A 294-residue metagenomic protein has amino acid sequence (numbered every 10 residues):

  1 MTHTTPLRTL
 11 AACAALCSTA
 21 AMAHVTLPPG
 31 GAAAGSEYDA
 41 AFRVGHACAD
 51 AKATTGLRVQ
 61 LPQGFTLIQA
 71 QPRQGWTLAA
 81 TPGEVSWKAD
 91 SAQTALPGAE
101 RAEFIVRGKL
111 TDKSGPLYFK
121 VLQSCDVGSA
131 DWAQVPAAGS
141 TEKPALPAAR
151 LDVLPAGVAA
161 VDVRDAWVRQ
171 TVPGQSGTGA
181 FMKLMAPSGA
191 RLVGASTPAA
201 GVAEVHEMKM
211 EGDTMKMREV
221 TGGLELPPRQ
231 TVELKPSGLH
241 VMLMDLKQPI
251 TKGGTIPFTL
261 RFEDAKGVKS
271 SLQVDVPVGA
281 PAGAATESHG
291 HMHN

Functional and structural regions predicted by a protein language model:
M1-A11: Bacterial N-terminal signal peptides that target proteins for export
S18-A20: N-terminal signal peptide c-region/cleavage motif recognized by signal peptidases
M22-V44, A156-P173: N-terminal edge beta-strand
G30-Q69, T171, T178, M185-G194: Low-complexity, serine/threonine/proline/glycine-rich extracellular segments that form mucin-like
Q63-S86, A149-L151, V205-K216: A surface/secretory-pathway sequence property marking extracellular, secreted, or lumenal proteins enriched
A80-A99: Extracellular adhesion/glycan-binding regions together with long Ser/Thr- and acidic-residue-rich low-complexity tracts
T94-G115, G238-L246: Low-complexity, intrinsically disordered segments enriched in Ser/Thr together with acidic residues
V158-N294: Compact, glycine-rich, soluble single-domain proteins
